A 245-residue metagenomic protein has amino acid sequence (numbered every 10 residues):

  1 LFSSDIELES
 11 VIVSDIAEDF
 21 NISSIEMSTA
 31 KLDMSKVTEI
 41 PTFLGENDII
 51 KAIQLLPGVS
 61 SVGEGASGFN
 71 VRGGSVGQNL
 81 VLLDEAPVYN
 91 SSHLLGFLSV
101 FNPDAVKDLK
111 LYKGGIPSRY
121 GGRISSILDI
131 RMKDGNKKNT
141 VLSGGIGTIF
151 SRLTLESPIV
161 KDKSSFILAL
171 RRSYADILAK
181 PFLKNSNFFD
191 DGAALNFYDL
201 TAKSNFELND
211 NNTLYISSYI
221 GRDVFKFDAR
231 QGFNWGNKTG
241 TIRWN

Functional and structural regions predicted by a protein language model:
L1-F43, I50, V76: Short, acidic, small-residue-rich periplasmic hinge/interaction motif at the N-terminus of Gram-negative outer-membrane
E18-F20, V76, V88, K133 (+4 more regions): Structural signature of outer-membrane beta-barrel domains
E39-I40, G96, T140-L142, F188-G192 (+2 more regions): Outer-membrane beta-barrel domain signature
E39-P41, A86-K113, G192-L195: Short acidic/polar hinge/loop motifs at secondary-structure boundaries that mediate gating or recognition
P41-N90, K107: Extracytoplasmic beta-strand/coil segments of soluble accessory domains associated with Gram-negative outer-membrane
D48, Q54, A66, G96 (+6 more regions): Transmembrane beta-barrel architecture of outer-membrane proteins
L55-L56, V100-V141, R152-T154, K163: A beta-strand signature from Gram-negative outer-membrane beta-barrel systems, especially the internal plug domain
G147-R172, N187-V224, F233-N245: Transmembrane beta-barrel wall of Gram-negative outer-membrane proteins
